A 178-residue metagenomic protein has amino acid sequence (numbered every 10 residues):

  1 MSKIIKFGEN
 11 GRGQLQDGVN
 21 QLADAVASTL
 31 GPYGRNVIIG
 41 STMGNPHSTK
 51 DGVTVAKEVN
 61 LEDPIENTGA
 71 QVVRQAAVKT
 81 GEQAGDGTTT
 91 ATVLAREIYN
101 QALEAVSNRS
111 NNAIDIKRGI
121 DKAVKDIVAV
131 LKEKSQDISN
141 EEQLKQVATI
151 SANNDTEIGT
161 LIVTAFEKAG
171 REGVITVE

Functional and structural regions predicted by a protein language model:
M1-E178: N-terminal glycine-/lysine-enriched basic segments
